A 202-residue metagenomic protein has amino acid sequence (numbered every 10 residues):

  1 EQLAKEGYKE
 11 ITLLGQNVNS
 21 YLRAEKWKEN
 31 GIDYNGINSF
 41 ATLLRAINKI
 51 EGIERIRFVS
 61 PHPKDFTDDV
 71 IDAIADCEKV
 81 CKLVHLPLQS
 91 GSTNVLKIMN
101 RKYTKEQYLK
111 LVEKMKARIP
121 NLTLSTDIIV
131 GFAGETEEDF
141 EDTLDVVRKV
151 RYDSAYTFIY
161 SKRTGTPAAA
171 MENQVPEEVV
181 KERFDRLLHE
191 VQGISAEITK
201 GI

Functional and structural regions predicted by a protein language model:
A4-G7, E178: Short microdomains enriched in Cys/His and/or Lys/Arg
E6-E137, R148: Conserved SAM/AdoMet-binding glycine-rich loop
K82, N94-I202: A structural motif corresponding to the C-terminal lobe/cap of the Radical SAM core domain
